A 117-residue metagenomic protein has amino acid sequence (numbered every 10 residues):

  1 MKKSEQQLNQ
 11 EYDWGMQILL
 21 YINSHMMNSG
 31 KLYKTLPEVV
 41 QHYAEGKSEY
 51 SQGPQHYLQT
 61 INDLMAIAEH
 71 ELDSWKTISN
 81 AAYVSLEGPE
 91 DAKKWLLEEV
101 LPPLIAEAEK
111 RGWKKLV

Functional and structural regions predicted by a protein language model:
K2-A44, L101, I105: Short terminal alpha-helical segments
Q7, G46-Y50, S85, P89 (+1 more regions): Generic alpha-helical structural element
E11, G15, L36, P54-L58 (+4 more regions): Short amphipathic alpha-helical segments that mediate assembly, nucleic-acid/protein binding, or membrane association
M27-D73: Amphipathic alpha-helical interaction modules
S74-V117: Amphipathic alpha-helical binding modules
